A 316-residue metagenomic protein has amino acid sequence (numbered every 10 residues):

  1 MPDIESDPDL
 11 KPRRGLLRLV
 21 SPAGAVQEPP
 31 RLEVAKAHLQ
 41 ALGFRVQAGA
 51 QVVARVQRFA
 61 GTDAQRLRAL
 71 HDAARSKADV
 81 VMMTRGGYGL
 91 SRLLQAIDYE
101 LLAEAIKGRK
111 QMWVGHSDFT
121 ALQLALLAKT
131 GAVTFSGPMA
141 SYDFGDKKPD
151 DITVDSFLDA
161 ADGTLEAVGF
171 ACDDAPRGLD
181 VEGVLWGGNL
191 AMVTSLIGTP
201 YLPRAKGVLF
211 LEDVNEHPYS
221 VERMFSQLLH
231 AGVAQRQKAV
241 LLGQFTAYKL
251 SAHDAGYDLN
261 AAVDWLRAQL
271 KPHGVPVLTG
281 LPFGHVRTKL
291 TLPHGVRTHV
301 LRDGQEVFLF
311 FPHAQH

Functional and structural regions predicted by a protein language model:
M1-K77: ATP/NTP phosphate-donor binding region
G15, L102-M112, A132, Q237-K238 (+1 more regions): A short helix->loop->beta-strand "cap" motif at the edges of active sites that frequently abuts
V26-R31, D180, V184-V214: Conserved beta-alpha junction segments in alpha/beta enzyme cores
M82-A96, H116: N-terminal glycine-rich "phosphate-gripper" loop used for MgATP/nucleotide binding and carboxylate activation
Y99-A125, V133-M139: Short, acidic/small-residue loops that bind anionic groups at enzyme active sites
G131-G198: Conserved anion/nucleotide-ligand pocket segment
R204-L259: Internal helical hairpin/lid segments
Q244-H316: ATP/nucleoside-binding phosphotransfer catalytic cores, i.e., glycine-rich phosphate-binding loops
